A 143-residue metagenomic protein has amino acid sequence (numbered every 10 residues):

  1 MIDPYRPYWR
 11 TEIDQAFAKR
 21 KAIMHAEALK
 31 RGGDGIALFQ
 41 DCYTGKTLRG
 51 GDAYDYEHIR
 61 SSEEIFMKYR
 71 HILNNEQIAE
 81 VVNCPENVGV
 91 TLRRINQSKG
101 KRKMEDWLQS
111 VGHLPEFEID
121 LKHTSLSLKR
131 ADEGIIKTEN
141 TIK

Functional and structural regions predicted by a protein language model:
M1, L108-K143: Extended charged
M1-T47, A79-V82: Short, charged surface segments at domain edges that flank catalytic/cofactor-binding sites
W9-R10, N74, K103: Helix N-terminus capping/helix-initiation residues
D14, H25, F66, A79 (+4 more regions): Generic detector of well-ordered alpha-helical segments enriched in charged/polar residues, highlighting helical
Q40-Y43, D55, V90-R93: A structural signal for short, well-ordered beta-strand segments and their strand-loop junctions that often border
T47-N87: Histidine-centered nuclease catalytic patch
H58, G89-Q97, S125-E133: Low-complexity, flexible helical/coil segments
E80-E116: Short Cys/His-centered divalent metal-binding micro-motifs
